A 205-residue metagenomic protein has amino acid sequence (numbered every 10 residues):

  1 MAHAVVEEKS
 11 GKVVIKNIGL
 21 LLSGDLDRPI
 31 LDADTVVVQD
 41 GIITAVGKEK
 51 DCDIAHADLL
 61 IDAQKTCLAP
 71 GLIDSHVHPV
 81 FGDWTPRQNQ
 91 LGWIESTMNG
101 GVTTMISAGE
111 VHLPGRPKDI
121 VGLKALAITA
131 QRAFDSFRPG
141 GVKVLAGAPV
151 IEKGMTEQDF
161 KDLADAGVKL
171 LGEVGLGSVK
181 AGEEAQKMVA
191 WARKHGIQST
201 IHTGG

Functional and structural regions predicted by a protein language model:
M1-I54: N-terminal metal-binding scaffold of metallo-dependent hydrolase/deaminase domains
V14, D58-D62: Conserved beta-strand scaffold positions in the cores of enzyme catalytic domains, especially in NTP/NDP-utilizing
V14, G71-I73, S199-T200: Residue-level marker for buried hydrophobic side chains located in beta-strands that build the well-ordered beta-sheet
I18, V36, G41, K65 (+3 more regions): Divalent metal-coordination and catalytic microenvironments
D62-L126: Metal-associated gating/positioning segment near the N- to mid-region
S75-Q88, V142-T156: Active-site mouth loops of central-metabolism enzymes
W93-G122, R138-I151, A166-S178, I197-T200: Divalent metal-dependent hydrolysis catalytic cores, especially in the metallo-beta-lactamase
T129-R132, G154-G205: Histidine/acidic residue-rich metal-binding segments in metalloenzymes
